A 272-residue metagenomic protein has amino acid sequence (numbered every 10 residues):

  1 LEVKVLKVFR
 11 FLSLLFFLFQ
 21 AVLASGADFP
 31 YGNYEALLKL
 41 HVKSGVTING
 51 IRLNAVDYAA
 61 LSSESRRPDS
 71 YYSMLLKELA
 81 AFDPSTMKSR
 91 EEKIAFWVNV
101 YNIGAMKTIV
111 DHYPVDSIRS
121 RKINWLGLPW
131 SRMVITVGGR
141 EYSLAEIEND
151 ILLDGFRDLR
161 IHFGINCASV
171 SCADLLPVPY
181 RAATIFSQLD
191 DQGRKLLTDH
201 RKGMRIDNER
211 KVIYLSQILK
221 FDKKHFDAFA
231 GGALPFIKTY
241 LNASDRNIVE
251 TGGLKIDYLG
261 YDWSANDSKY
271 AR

Functional and structural regions predicted by a protein language model:
L1-V5: Short, Lys/Arg-enriched N-terminal segments with co-localized hydrophobic residues within the first ~10-30 amino acids
K7-L15: Sec-dependent signal peptide recognition, specifically the positively charged N-region followed immediately by
F19-A21: N-terminal signal peptide c-region/cleavage motif recognized by signal peptidases
A27-R272: Interaction/scaffold regions that mediate signaling and macromolecular assembly across diverse proteins
